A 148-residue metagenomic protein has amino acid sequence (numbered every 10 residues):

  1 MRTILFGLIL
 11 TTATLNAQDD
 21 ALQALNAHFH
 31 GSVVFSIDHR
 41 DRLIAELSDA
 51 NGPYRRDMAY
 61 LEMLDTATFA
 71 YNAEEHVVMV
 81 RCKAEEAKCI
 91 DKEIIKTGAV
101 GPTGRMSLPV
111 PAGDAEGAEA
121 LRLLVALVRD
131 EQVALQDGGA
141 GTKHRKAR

Functional and structural regions predicted by a protein language model:
M1-G7: Sec-dependent signal peptide recognition, specifically the positively charged N-region followed immediately by
G7-I9, Y54, G98: Generic marker of residues within folded, mature protein domains
L8-N16: Hydrophobic h-region of N-terminal signal peptides that target proteins for export in Gram-negative bacteria
A17-A73, E119-L123, E131-R148: N-terminal secretory signal peptides
T68-R148: Acidic, Ser/Thr- and proline-rich intrinsically disordered linker/docking segments of eukaryotic scaffolds
